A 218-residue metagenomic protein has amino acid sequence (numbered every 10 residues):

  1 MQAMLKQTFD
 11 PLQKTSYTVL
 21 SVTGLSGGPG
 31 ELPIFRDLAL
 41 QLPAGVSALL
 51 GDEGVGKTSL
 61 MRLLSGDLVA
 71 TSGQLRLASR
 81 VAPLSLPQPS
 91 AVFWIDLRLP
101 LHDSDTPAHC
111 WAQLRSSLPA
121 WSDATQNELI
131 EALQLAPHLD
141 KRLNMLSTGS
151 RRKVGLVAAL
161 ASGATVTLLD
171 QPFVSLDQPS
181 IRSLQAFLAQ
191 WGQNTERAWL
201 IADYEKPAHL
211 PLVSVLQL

Functional and structural regions predicted by a protein language model:
M4-A44: A short, flexible loop at the N-terminus of ABC-type nucleotide-binding domains that lies
L50-E53: The feature captures the beta-strand-to-loop junction immediately N-terminal to the Walker
S59, S65-S116, P207-A208: ABC ATPase nucleotide-binding domain signature region
D123-H138: Conserved ABC ATPase "signature" region
R142-R151: Conserved ABC ATPase signature
L156: Hydrophobic anchor residue at the start of the ABC signature
A161-T165: A short, proline-enriched helix->beta-strand linker immediately N-terminal to the Walker B motif in ABC-type P-loop
D170, L176-D177, I181: ABC-family nucleotide-binding domains
